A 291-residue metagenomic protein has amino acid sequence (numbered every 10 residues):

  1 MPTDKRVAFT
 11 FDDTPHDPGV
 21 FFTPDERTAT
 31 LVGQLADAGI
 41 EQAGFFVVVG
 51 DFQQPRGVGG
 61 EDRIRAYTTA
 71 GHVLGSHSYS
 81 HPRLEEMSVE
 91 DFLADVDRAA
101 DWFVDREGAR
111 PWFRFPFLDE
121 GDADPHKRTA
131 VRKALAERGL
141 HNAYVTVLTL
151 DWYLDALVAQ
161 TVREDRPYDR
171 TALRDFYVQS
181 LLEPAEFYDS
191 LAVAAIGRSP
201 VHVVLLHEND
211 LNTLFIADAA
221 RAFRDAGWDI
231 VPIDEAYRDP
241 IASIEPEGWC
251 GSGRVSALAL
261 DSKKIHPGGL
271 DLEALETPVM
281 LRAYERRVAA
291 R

Functional and structural regions predicted by a protein language model:
M1-D124, V204-L205, A222, D229 (+1 more regions): Active-site beta->alpha N-cap acidic-glycine motif
T14-E26, M87-D91, A159-V162, R170 (+3 more regions): Acidic/histidine-rich helix-loop elements that form or flank divalent-metal/phosphate-binding sites at the catalytic
V20, P82-D105, D124-R138, T146-R198 (+1 more regions): Alpha-helical scaffold elements lining the catalytic groove of polysaccharide deacetylases
D37-G39, Y144, A195-R198, L206-R291: C-terminal domain-boundary segment and adjacent tail
T68-S76, W102-G108, R166-E186, R254-E276: Short, basic, helix/turn surface patches
A70-L74, A136-H141: Glycine-enriched alpha-helix->loop->beta-strand junction motifs that scaffold or abut catalytic
S78, P116, G139, T146-L148 (+1 more regions): Residues at the C-termini of beta-strands that transition into short coil/loop
